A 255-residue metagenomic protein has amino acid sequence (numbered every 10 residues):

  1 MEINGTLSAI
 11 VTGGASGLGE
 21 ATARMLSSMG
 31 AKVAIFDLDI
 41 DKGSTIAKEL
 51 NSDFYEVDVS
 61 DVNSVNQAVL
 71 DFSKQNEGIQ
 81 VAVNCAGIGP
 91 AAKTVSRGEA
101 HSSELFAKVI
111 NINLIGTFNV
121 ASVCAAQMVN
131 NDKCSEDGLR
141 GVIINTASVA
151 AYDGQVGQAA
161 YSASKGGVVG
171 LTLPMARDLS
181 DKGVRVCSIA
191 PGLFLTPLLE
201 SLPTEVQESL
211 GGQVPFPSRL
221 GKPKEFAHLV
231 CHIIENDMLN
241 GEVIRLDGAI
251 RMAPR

Functional and structural regions predicted by a protein language model:
E2-A34: Canonical Rossmann dinucleotide-binding motif of NAD(H)/NADP(H)-dependent dehydrogenases/reductases, specifically
I88, E99-N119, I144, Y161 (+1 more regions): Catalytic Tyr-X3-Lys loop
G89-A107, A126, N130-E136, G157-A160 (+1 more regions): Conserved mid-core segment of classical short-chain dehydrogenase/reductases
A121, S164, T172: Active-site helix of classical SDR
A126, A176-D178: Alpha-helical segment proximal to the catalytic Tyr-Lys
S148: Residue(s) in the substrate-gating loop at a strand-loop-helix junction that position the organic substrate next
S180, R185, L239-E242: Short, small/polar-rich loop/turn modules that mediate ligand/substrate recognition or access, typified
K222-L246, R251: C-terminal substrate-recognition "lid" of short-chain dehydrogenase/reductases
